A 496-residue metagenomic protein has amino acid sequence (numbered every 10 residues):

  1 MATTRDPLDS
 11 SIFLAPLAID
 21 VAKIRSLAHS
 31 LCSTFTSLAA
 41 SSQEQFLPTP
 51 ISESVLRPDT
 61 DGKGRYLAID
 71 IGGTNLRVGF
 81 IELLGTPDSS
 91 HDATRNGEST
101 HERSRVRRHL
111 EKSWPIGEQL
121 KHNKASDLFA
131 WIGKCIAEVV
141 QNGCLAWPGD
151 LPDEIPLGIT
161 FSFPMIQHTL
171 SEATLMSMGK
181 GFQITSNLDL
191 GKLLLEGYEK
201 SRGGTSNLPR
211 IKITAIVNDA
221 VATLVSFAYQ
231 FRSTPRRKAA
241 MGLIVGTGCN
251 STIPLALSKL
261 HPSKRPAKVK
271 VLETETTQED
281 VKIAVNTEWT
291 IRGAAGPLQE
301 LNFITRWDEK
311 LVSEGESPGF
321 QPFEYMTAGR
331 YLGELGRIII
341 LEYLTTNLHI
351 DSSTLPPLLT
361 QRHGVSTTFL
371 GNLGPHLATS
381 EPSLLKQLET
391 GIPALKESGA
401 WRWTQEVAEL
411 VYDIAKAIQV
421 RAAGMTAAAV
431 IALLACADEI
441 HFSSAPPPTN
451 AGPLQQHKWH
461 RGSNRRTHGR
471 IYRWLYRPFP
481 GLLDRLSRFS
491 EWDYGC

Functional and structural regions predicted by a protein language model:
M1-H109, L120-D153, Q230, I304-C496: ATP-binding/phosphotransfer module of carbohydrate and carboxylate kinases, centering on a glycine-rich
S41, E102-L110, N207-K212, T287-W307: Acidic/polar, low-complexity linker and loop regions
D61-G62, I69-R77, S162, A220-V221 (+4 more regions): A short acidic Gly-Thr/Ser loop motif
G79-I81, S90-H91, T169-E172, P254-A256: Short, solvent-exposed loop/turn and secondary-structure capping segments
E82-L84, I159-M165: Short glycine-enriched loops at secondary-structure junctions
P87-A93, K180-N187, V225-R337, L341: Glycine-rich phosphate-binding loop of actin/hexokinase-like ATP-binding domains
S113-G133, M165-S233, A239-M241, K259 (+2 more regions): Glycine-rich phosphate-binding loop and adjoining helix at the ATP-binding site of ATP-dependent phosphoryl-transfer
